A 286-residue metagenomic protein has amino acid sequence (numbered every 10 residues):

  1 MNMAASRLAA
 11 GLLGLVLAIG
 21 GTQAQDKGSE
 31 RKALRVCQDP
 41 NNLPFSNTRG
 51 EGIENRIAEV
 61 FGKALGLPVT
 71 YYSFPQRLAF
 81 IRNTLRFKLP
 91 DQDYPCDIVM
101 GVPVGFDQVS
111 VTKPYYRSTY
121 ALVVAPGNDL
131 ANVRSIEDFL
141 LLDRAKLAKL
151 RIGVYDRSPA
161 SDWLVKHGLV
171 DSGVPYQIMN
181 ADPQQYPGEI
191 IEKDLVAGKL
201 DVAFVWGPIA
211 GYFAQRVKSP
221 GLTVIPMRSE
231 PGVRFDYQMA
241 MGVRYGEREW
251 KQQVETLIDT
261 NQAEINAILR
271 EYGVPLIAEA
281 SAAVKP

Functional and structural regions predicted by a protein language model:
A9-A18: Bacterial N-terminal signal peptides
D26-V102, F106-D107, A181-Q185, E271-Y272: Extracytoplasmic small-molecule ligand-binding "clamshell" domains of the periplasmic binding protein/Venus flytrap
D39-N42, R117-A121, D129-L130, Q215-I258 (+1 more regions): Periplasmic-binding protein-like
P40-L43, T48-A64, L122-P187, P208: Bilobed "Venus flytrap"/periplasmic-binding protein-like clamshell domains and structurally analogous long
I53, I57, Y245-E264, I268: Short amphipathic alpha-helical coupling segments at ligand-binding clamshell hinges and other catalytic/signaling
T70-A145, T223-R234: Acidic, polar ligand-binding/catalytic clefts
P90-G101, K199-W206, G211: Paired acidic/hydrophobic, glycine-rich loop segments that form the ligand-binding mouth/hinge of periplasmic-binding
K149, V154-S172, E255-P286: Ligand-binding clefts/hinges and TM-proximal coupling segments of bilobed small-molecule sensing domains
